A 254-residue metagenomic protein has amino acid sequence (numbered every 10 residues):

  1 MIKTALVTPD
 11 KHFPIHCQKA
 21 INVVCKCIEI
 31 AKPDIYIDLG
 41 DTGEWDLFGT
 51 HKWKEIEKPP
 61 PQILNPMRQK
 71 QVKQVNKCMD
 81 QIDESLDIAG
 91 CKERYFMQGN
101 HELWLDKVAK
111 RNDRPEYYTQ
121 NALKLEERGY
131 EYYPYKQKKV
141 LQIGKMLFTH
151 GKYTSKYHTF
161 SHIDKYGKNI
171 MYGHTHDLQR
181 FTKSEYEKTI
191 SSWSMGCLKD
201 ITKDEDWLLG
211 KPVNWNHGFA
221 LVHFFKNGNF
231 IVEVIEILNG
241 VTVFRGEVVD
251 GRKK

Functional and structural regions predicted by a protein language model:
M1-D80, T242, D250, K254: N-terminal active-site segment of His-dependent metallophosphoesterases
M1-L6, V140-L147, N227: Beta-strand-turn-beta hairpins that frame and shape the catalytic cleft of phosphate-ester-processing enzymes
P9-H12, G40-E44, N100-E102, G151-Y153 (+2 more regions): Active-site metal-binding loops of divalent metal-dependent hydrolases
C17-Q18, D46-T50, L105-K110, T159-F160 (+1 more regions): A short acidic (Asp/Glu
Y36, R94-F96, S192, V232: Hydrophobic/aromatic residues located in beta-strands of well-ordered beta-sheets within soluble catalytic
F48-K136: Active-site neighborhood of divalent metal-dependent phosphoester bond hydrolases
Q137-G144, T182-S184, T242: Short acidic-hydrophobic surface loop/beta-edge motif
K145-I235: Conserved beta-sheet core of the metallophosphoesterase superfamily
